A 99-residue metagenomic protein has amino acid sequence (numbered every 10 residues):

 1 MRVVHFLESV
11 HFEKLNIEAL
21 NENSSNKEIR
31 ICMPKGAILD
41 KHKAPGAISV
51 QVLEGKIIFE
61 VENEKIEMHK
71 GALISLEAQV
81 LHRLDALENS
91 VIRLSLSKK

Functional and structural regions predicted by a protein language model:
M1-S25, E60, S75: A short, N-terminal "cap"/entry segment at the start of jelly-roll beta-barrel domains of the cupin/DSBH fold
K27-A44: Conserved short histidine dyad/triad with adjacent acidic residue
G46-E60: Glycine- and acidic-residue-biased ligand/ion/polar-headgroup-sensing regions
L53-E54, H69-K70, E88: A cytosolic small-molecule/anion-sensing beta-strand core signal
K56-I58, K65, L81, V91: Structural motif
E62-A78: Short acidic-glycine-tyrosine-enriched beta hairpin
A78-K99: Ligand-binding loop in jelly-roll beta-barrel domains
